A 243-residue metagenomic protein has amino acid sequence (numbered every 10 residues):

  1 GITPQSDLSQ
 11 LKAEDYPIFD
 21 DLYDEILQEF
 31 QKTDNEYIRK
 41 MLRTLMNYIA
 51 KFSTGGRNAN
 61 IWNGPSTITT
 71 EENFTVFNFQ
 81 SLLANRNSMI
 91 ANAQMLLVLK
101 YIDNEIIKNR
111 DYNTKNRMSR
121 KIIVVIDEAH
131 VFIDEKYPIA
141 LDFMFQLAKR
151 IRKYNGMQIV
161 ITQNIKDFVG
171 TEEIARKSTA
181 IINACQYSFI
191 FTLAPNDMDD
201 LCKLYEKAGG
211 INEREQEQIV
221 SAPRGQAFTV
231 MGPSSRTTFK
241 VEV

Functional and structural regions predicted by a protein language model:
G1-G156, S221, T229-P233: P-loop NTPase motor domains
I139-E242: Conserved ATP-driven motor cores of ASCE-family P-loop NTPases powering translocation/secretion/packaging/pilus
